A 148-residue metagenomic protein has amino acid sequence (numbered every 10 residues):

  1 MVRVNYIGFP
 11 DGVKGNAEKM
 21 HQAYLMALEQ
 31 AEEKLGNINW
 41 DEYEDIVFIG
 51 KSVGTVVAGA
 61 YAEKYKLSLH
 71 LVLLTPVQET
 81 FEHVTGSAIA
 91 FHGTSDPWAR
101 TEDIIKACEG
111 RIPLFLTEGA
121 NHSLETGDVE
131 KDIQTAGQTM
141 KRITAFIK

Functional and structural regions predicted by a protein language model:
M1-Y43: Serine-hydrolase catalytic machinery in alpha/beta-hydrolase-like enzymes
I49-A58: Gly/Ala-rich beta-loop-alpha elbow adjacent to hydrolase catalytic centers
A60, K64: Active-site signature of alpha/beta-hydrolase-fold catalytic machinery across serine- and Asp/Cys-nucleophile hydrolases
K66-Q78, G86-S87: A conserved short beta-strand
E82, P97-D103: Conserved alpha/beta-hydrolase "acid-adjacent" motif
H83-A88, G110-I112: Short, proline-enriched alpha-helix->beta-strand connector loops that line the catalytic pocket of alpha/beta-hydrolase
A90-H92, D96: Short beta-strand/loop motif that positions the catalytic acidic residue of the alpha/beta-hydrolase fold
A120-T135: Catalytic histidine-centered segment of alpha/beta-hydrolase-like enzymes
